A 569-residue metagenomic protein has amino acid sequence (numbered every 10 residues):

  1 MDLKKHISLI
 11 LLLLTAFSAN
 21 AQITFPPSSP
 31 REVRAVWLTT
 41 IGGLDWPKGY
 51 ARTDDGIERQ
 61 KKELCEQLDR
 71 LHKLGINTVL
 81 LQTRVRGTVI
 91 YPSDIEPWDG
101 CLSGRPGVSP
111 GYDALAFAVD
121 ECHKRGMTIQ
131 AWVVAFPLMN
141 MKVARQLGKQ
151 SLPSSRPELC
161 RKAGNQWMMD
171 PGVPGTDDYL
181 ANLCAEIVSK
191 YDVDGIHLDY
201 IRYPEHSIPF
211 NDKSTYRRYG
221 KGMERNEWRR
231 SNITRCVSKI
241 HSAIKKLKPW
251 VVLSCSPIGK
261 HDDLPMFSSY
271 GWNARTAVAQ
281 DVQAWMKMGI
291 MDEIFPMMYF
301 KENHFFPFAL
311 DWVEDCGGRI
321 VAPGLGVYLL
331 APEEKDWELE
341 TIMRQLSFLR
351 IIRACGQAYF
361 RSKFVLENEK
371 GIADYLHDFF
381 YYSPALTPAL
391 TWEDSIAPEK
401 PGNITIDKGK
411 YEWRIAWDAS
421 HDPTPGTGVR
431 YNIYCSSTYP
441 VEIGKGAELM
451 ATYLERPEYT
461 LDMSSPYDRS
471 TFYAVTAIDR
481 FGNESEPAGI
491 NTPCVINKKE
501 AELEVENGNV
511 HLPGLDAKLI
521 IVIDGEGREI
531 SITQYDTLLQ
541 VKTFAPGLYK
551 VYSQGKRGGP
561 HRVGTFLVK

Functional and structural regions predicted by a protein language model:
R31-V33, T39-K61, Q130-A131, F136-K190: Active-site-adjacent "subsite" loops/lids of carbohydrate-active enzymes
R59-T88, K190-V193: Catalytic domains of carbohydrate-active enzymes, especially glycoside hydrolases
I76-N77, R84, R125, G148-K149 (+2 more regions): Polysaccharide-binding and catalytic clefts of secreted carbohydrate-active enzymes
V282-F305, R319-W392: Substrate-binding cleft of secreted/luminal carbohydrate-active enzymes
G371-G426, G482-N497: Pro/Thr/Ser/Gly-rich low-complexity, intrinsically disordered linker/stalk tracts
G428-D468: Recognizes extended acidic, P/S/T-rich segments that occur within or adjacent to Ig-like beta-sandwich modules
D462-E484: Beta-strand-rich modules
C494-K498, V505, V510-H511, P546-K569: C-terminal tail/sorting-segment detector
